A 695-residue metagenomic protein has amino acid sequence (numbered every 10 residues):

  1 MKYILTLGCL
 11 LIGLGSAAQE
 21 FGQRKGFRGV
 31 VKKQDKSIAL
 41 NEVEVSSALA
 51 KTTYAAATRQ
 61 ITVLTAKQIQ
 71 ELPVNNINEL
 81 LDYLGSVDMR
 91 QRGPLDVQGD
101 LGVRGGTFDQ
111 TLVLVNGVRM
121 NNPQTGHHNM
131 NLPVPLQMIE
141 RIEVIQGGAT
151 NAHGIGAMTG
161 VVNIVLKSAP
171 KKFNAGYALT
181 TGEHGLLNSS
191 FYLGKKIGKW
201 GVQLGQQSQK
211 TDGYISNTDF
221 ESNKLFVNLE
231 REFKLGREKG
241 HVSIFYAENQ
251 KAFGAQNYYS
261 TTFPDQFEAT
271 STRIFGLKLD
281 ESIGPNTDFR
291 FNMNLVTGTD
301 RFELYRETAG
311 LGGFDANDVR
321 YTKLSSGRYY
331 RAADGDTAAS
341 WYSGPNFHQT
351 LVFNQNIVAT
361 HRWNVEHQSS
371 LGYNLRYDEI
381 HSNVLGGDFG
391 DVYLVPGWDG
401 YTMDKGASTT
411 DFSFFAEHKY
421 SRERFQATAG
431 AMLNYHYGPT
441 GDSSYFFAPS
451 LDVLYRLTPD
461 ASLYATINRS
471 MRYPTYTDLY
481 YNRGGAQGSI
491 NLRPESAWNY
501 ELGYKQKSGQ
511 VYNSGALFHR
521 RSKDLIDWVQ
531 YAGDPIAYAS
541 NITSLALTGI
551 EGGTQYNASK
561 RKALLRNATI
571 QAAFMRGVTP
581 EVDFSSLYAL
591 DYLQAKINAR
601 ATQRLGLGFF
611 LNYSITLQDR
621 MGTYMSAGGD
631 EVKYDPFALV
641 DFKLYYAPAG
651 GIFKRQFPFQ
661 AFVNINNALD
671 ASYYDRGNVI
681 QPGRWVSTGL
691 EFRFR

Functional and structural regions predicted by a protein language model:
E20-Q70, N78, F108, Y512: Short, acidic, small-residue-rich periplasmic hinge/interaction motif at the N-terminus of Gram-negative outer-membrane
N78, D82-V118, N122: Extracytoplasmic beta-strand/coil segments of soluble accessory domains associated with Gram-negative outer-membrane
R119-Q146, V165: Short acidic/polar hinge/loop motifs at secondary-structure boundaries that mediate gating or recognition
E183-K210, I215-A252, D265-M293, W363-N364 (+1 more regions): Transmembrane beta-barrel wall of Gram-negative outer-membrane proteins
K195-K210, K239, N249, T297-R331 (+4 more regions): Surface-exposed extracellular loop regions of Gram-negative outer-membrane beta-barrel proteins
T261-S282, H348, M403, A407 (+5 more regions): Outer-membrane beta-barrel signature, preferentially recognizing the C-terminal barrel domain of Gram-negative
Y420-Q426, H519-R521, N541-M625: Gram-negative outer-membrane beta-barrel transporters
K523, R620-G622, Y646-R695: C-terminal beta-signal and adjacent terminal beta-strands/loops of Gram-negative outer-membrane beta-barrel proteins
